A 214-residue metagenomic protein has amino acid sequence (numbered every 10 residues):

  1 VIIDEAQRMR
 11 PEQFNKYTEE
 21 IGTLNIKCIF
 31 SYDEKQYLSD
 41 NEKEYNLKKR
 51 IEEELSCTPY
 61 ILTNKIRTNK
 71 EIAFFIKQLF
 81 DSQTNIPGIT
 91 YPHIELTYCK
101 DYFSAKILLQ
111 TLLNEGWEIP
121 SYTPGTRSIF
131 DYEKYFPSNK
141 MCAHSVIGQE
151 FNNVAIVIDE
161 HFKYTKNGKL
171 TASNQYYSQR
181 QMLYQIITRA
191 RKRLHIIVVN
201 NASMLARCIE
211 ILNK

Functional and structural regions predicted by a protein language model:
V1-N114, S121-K214: Conserved helicase motor core of SF1/SF2 NTP-dependent helicases
